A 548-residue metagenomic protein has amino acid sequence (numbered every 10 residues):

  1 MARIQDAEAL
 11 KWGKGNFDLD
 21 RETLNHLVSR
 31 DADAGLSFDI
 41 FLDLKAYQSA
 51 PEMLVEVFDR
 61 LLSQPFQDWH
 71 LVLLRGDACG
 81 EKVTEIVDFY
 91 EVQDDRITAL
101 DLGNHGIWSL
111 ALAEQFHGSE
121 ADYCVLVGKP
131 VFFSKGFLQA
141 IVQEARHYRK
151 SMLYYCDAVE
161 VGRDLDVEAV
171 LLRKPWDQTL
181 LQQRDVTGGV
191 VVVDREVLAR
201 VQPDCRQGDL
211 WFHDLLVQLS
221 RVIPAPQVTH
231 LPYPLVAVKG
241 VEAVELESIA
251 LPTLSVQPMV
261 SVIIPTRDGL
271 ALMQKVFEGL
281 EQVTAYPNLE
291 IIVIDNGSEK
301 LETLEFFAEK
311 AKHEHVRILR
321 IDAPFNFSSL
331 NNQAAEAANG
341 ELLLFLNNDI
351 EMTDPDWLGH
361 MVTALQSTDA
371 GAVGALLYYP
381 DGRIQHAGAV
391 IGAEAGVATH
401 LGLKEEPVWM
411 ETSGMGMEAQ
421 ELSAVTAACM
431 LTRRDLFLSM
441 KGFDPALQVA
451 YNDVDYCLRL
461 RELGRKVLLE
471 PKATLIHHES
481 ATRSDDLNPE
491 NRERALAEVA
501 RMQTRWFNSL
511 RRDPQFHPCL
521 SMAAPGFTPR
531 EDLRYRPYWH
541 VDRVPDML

Functional and structural regions predicted by a protein language model:
M1-F38, D43, Y47-E52, V92 (+10 more regions): Non-catalytic membrane-proximal stalk/linker segments that position and tether the catalytic domains
F58-D68, H147, E278-N288: Short, acidic, metal-binding catalytic loop of nucleotide-sugar glycosyltransferases
R75-V83, N104, D295-L304, A323 (+1 more regions): A conserved acidic beta->alpha catalytic loop
L102-S119, I321-A338: Glycine-rich, basic loop-to-helix element that forms the pyrophosphate-binding segment of sugar-nucleotide handling
C124, L343: Short aromatic/hydrophobic "clamp" motif used to bind/position activated sugar donors
G136-E168, E196, A225, I350-A395: Conserved donor NDP-sugar-binding/catalytic core segment of glycosyltransferases
A169-R195, S328-S329, E336, A393-D435 (+1 more regions): A recurrent flexible, glycine/aromatic-enriched loop bordering the glycosyltransferase active site that acts as
V197, Q207-Q227, L231-P232, W357-M361 (+2 more regions): A short, conserved alpha-helix in the catalytic core of glycosyltransferases
